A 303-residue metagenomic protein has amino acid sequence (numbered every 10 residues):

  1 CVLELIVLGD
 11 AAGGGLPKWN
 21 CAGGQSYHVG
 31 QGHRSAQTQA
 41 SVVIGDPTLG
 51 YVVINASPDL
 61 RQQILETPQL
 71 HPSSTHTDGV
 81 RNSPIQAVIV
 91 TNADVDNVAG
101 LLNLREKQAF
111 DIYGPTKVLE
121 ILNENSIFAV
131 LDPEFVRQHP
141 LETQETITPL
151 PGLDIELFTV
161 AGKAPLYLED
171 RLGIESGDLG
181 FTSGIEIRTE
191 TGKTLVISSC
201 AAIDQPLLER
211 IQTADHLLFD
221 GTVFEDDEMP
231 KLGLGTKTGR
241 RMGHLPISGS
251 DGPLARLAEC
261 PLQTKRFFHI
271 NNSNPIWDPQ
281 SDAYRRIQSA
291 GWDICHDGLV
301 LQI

Functional and structural regions predicted by a protein language model:
C1-Q69, S73-T77, P140-R210, G298-I303: Core dinuclear metal-dependent hydrolase active-site scaffold
E4, A109-D111, R137, D154 (+4 more regions): Residues at the starts of beta-strands that form the adenosine-phosphate
L49-G114: Active-site metal-binding motif and surrounding structural segment of the metallo-beta-lactamase
V53-S57, P84-D96, G114-P115, L195-C200 (+3 more regions): Active-site neighborhood of phospho(di)ester-bond hydrolases with catalytic His/Asp-centered motifs
R61, N97, A164, E225-D226: Short glycine-rich, flexible loops that bind phosphorylated cofactors or substrates
V80-S83, A93, E134, P151-L153 (+2 more regions): Structured loop/turn residues at beta-strand edges in well-structured enzyme cores
L104-Q138: Long, hydrophobic, well-ordered secondary-structure blocks that form the structural core and pocket-lining surfaces
G180-T182, T191-K193, C200-L299: Cap/insert and terminal regions of metallo-dependent hydrolase folds
